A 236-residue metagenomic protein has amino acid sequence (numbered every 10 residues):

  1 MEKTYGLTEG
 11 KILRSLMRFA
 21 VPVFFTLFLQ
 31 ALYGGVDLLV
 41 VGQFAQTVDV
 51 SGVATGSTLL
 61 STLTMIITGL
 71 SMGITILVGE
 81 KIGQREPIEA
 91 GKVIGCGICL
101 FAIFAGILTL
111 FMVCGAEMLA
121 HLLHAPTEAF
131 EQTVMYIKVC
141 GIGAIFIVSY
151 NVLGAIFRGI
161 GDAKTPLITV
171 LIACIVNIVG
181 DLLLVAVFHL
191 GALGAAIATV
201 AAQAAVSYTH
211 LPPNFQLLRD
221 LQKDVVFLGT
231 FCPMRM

Functional and structural regions predicted by a protein language model:
M1-A20, V78-I145, V179, V187-M236: Short alpha-helical transmembrane segments in multi-pass integral membrane proteins
L13-L32, L59-I66, I142, I168: Residue-level signal for short hydrophobic patches within transmembrane helices of multi-pass membrane transporters
V23, L27, L39, I76 (+4 more regions): Transmembrane alpha-helix boundary and packing residues in multipass membrane permease domains and related
G35, F44-T47, Q84, G159-I160 (+1 more regions): Helix-loop interface residues and adjacent transmembrane-helix termini in multi-pass membrane transporters, primarily
V41-S61, T127-Q132, A192-L193, P233: Interfacial/gating helices of multi-pass transporter permease domains
V50-L110, I147-P166: Small-residue-rich hydrophobic transmembrane alpha-helices
F101, I156-L182, L193, I197-V200: Alpha-helical transmembrane segments of multi-pass membrane transporters/permeases
